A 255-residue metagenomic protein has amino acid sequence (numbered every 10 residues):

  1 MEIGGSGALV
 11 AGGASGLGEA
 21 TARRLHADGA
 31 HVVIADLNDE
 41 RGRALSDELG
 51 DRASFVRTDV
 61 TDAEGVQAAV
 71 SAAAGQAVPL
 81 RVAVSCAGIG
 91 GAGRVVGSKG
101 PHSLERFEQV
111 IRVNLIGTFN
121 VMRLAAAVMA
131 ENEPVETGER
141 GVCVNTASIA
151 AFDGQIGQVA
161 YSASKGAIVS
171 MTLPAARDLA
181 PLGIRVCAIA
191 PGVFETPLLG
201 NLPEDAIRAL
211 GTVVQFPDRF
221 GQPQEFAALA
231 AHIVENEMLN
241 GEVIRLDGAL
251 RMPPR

Functional and structural regions predicted by a protein language model:
E2-V33: Canonical Rossmann dinucleotide-binding motif of NAD(H)/NADP(H)-dependent dehydrogenases/reductases, specifically
I89, G100-M122, C143-V144, I168: Catalytic Tyr-X3-Lys loop
G90-E108, A127, E131-T137, G157-A160 (+1 more regions): Conserved mid-core segment of classical short-chain dehydrogenase/reductases
R112, D205-E225: Catalytic Tyr-x(3-8)-Lys segment
M122, S164, T172: Active-site helix of classical SDR
A127, A176-D178: Alpha-helical segment proximal to the catalytic Tyr-Lys
S148: Residue(s) in the substrate-gating loop at a strand-loop-helix junction that position the organic substrate next
Q222-L246, R251: C-terminal substrate-recognition "lid" of short-chain dehydrogenase/reductases
